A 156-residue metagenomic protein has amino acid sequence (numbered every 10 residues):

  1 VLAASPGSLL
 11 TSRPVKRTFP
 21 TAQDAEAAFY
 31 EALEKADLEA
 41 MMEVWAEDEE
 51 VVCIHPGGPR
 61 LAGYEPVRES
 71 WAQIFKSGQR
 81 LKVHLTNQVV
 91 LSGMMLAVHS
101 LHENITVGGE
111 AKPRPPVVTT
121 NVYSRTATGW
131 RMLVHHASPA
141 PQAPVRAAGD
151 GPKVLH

Functional and structural regions predicted by a protein language model:
A4-E43, E50-H156: A beta-strand edge to alpha-helix "cap/lid" segment located at domain peripheries
